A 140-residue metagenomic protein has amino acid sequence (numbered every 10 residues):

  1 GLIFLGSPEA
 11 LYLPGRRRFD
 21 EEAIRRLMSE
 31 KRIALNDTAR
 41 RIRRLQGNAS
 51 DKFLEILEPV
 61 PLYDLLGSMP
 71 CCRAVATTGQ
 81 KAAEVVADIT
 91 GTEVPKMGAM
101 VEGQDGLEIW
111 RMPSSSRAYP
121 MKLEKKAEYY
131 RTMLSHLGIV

Functional and structural regions predicted by a protein language model:
G1-F53: Short, surface-exposed acidic-centric catalytic microdomains
L2-L11, D64-P70, L107-E108, V140: Short C-terminal domain-edge/linker segments immediately following a structured domain
S7-F19, P70, M97-D105: Intrinsically disordered, low-complexity coil segments
R17-E21, R32, P59, G79 (+1 more regions): A structural signal for well-ordered alpha-helical scaffolds and beta->alpha junctions
R26-M28, S68, E102: Generic structural signal for beta-strand residues in well-ordered domains
E30-D88: Internal catalytic-core helix/loop-beta-alpha segment that presents or stabilizes conserved functional determinants
L45-Y63, A87-V140: C-terminal capping/extension of enzyme domains
